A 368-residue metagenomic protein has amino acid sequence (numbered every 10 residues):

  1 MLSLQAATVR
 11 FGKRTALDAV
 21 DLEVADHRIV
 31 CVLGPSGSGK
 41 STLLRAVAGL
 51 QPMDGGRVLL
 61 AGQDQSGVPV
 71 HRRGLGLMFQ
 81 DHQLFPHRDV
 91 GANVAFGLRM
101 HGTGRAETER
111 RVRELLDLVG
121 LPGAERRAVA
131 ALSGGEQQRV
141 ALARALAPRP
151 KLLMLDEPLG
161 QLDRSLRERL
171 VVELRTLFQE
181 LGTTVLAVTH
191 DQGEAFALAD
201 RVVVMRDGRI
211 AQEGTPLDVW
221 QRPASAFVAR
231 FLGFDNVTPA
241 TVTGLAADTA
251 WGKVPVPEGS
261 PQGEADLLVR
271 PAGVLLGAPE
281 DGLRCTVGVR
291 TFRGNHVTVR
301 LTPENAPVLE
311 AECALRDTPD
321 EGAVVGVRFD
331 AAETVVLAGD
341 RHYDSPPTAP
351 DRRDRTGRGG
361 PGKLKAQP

Functional and structural regions predicted by a protein language model:
V20-C31, F85: Pre-Walker A (P-loop) beta-loop-beta motif of ABC nucleotide-binding domains
I29, G74-G76, Q80, L84-S225: ABC ATPase nucleotide-binding domains
L33-P35: The feature captures the beta-strand-to-loop junction immediately N-terminal to the Walker
A48: Helix-to-loop junction immediately C-terminal to a conserved catalytic motif
D54-R57, D207: Conserved coupling/switch loops of ABC nucleotide-binding domains, chiefly the family-specific signature
G56-D64: Conserved ABC transporter NBD signature motif
D235, A246-P368: Non-catalytic connector elements of ABC transporters
